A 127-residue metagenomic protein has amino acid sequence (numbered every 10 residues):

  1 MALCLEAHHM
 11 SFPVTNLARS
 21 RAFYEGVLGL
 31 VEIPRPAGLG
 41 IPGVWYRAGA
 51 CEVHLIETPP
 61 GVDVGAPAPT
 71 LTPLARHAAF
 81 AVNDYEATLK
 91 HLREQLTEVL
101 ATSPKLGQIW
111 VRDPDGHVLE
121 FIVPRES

Functional and structural regions predicted by a protein language model:
M1-R19, A75-A78, R125-S127: N-terminal beta-strand motif that seeds the catalytic metal site of vicinal oxygen chelate
A2-L3, L89-S127: Vicinal oxygen chelate
F12-V53: Core segments of cupin and vicinal oxygen chelate
G38, T58, I122-P124: Residue-level structural signal for beta-strand termini and adjacent loop
G40, L74, K105: Exposed loop/turn and edge beta-strand positions of beta-sandwich/beta-sheet ligand-binding modules
G40-I41, G61-A66: A short, acidic/glycine-rich surface segment
G49-V53, P60-V62, D84-A87: Short, charged/polar surface micro-motifs in flexible loops or helix N-caps
L71-L89, E94: Mid-chain, well-packed structural core segment of small domains
